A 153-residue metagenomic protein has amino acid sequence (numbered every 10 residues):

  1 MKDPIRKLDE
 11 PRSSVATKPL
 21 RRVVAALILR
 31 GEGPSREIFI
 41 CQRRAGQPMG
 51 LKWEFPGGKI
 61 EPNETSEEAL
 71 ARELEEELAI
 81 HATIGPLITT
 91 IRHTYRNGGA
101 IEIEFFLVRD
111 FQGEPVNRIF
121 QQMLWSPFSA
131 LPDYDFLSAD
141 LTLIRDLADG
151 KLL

Functional and structural regions predicted by a protein language model:
D3-F39, K59: Conserved N-terminal beta-strand and adjoining loop/helix that marks the start of the Nudix/MutT-like hydrolase domain
K18, A45-G46, Y95-G98, E114-N117: Short secondary-structure boundary/capping segments
R22-V24, R36, I101-E104, Q121: Change "...and in nucleic-acid phosphodiester-cleaving endonucleases..." to "...and in nucleic-acid processing enzymes
S35-E77: Conserved Nudix-box catalytic region and its N-terminal flanking loop in Nudix hydrolases and closely related
H81-A82, T89-E114, Q122-L124: Active-site-adjacent beta-strand/loop module that shapes the phosphate/pyrophosphate-binding cleft
L107-R109, P115-L147: NUDIX/MutT-family hydrolases
A148-L153: Generic C-terminal helix-cap and adjacent flexible tail
